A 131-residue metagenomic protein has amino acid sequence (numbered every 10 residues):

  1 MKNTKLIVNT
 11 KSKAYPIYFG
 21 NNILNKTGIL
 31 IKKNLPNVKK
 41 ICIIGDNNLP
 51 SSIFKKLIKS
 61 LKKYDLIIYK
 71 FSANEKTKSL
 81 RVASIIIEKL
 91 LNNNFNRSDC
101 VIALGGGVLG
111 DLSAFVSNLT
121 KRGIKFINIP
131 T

Functional and structural regions predicted by a protein language model:
M1-C100: ATP/NTP phosphate-donor binding region
K78-T131: Glycine/threonine-rich beta-strand-loop-alpha-helix active-site module that forms ligand/phosphate-binding
